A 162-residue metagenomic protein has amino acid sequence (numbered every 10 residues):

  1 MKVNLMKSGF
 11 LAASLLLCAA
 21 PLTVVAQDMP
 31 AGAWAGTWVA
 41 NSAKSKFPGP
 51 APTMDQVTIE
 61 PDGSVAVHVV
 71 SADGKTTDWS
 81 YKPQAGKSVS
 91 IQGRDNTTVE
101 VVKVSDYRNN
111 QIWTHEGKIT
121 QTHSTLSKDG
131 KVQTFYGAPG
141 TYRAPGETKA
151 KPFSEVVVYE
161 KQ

Functional and structural regions predicted by a protein language model:
M1-A13: Bacterial N-terminal signal peptides that target proteins for export
A20-A26: Sec/Tat signal peptide C-region and signal peptidase I cleavage site
Q27-Q162: Hydrophobic small-molecule pocket/channel-lining residues, especially in calycin-type beta-barrels
